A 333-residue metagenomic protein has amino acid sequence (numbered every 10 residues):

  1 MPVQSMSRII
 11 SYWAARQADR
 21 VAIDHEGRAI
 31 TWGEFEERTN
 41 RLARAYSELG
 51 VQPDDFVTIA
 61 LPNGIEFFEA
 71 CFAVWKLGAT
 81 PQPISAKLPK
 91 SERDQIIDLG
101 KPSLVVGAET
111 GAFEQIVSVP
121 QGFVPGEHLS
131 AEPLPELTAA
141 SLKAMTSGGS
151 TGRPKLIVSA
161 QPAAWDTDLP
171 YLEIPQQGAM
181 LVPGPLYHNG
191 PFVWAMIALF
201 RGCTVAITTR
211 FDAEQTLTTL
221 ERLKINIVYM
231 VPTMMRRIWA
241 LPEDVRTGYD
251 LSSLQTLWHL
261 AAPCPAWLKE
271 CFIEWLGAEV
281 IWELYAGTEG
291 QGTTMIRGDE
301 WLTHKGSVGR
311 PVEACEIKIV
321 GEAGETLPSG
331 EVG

Functional and structural regions predicted by a protein language model:
P2, S11, D19-G64, F68 (+1 more regions): Conserved AMP-binding/adenylate-forming core of the ANL superfamily
V3-Q4, D19, F123-T146, R153 (+1 more regions): Conserved pre-ATP/AMP-binding loop-to-beta segment of ANL
T31-G33, P135, A139-D166: Conserved AMP-binding A3 loop
R44, E48-L49, E69-F72, K76-L137: Structural core segment of the AMP-binding/adenylate-forming
F56, P62-Q82, A86-K90, G100-K101 (+3 more regions): A short helix-loop-beta submotif of the ANL/AMP-binding
M145, F200, N226-Y229, E243-H304 (+2 more regions): Gly/Ser/Thr-rich phosphate-binding loop
W165-A179, Y187-I227, L241: Conserved AMP-binding/adenylation subdomain of ANL enzymes
K318, S329-G333: AMP-binding/adenylate-forming core of the ANL superfamily
